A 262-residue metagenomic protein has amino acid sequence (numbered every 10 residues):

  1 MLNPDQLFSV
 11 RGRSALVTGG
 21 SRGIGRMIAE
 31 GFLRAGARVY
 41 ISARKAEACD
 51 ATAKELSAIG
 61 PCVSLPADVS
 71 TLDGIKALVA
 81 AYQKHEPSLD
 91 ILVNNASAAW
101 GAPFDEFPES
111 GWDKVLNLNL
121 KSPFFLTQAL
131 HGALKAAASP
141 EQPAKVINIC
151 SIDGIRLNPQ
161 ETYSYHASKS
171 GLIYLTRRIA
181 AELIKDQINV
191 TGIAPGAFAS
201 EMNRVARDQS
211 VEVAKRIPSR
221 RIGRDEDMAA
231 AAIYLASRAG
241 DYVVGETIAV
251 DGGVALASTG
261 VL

Functional and structural regions predicted by a protein language model:
M1-Q6, I233, V244-L262: Short C-terminal tail/terminal secondary-structure segment of NAD(P)H-dependent dehydrogenase/reductase domains
S14, S21-R22: Conserved glycine-rich cofactor-binding loop
P103-F104, P108-L116, V213: Substrate-binding pocket helix/loop in short-chain dehydrogenase/reductase
T127, S168, T176: Active-site helix of classical SDR
G132, A181-E182, D241: Alpha-helical segment proximal to the catalytic Tyr-Lys
S151: Residue(s) in the substrate-gating loop at a strand-loop-helix junction that position the organic substrate next
I184, N189, V243-G245: Short, small/polar-rich loop/turn modules that mediate ligand/substrate recognition or access, typified
